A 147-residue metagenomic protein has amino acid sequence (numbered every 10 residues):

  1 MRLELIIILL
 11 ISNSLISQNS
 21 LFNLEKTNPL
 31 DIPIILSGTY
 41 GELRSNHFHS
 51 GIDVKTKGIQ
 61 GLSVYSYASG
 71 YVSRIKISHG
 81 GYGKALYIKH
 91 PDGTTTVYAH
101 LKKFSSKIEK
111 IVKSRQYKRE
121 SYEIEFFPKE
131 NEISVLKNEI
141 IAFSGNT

Functional and structural regions predicted by a protein language model:
M1, A99-K102: N-terminal low-hydrophobic presequence detector
L3-N13: Sec-dependent N-terminal signal peptides
L10, T94-V97: Charged interaction patches that mediate protein-protein contacts
S17-A85, K89-T95, K102-K107, S121-E123 (+3 more regions): Surface-exposed, glycine-biased beta-strand/turn segments
I111-E123: A solvent-exposed, charged loop/short amphipathic helix patch at secondary-structure junctions
